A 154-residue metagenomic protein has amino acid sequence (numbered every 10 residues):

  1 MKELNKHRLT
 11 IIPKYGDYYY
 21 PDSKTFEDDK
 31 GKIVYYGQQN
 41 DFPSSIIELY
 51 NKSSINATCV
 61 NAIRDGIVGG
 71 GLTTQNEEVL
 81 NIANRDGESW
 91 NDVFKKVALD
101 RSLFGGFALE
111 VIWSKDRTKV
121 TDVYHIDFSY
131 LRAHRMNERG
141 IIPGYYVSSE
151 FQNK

Functional and structural regions predicted by a protein language model:
M1-R139: Flexible, gly/proline-biased loop segments at the beginnings of proteins or at boundaries between secondary-structure
I142: Contiguous, non-catalytic segments that form substrate-binding/exosite surfaces or channel walls
S149-K154: Intrinsically disordered, low-complexity linker/loop segments enriched in Gly/Pro and charged/polar residues
